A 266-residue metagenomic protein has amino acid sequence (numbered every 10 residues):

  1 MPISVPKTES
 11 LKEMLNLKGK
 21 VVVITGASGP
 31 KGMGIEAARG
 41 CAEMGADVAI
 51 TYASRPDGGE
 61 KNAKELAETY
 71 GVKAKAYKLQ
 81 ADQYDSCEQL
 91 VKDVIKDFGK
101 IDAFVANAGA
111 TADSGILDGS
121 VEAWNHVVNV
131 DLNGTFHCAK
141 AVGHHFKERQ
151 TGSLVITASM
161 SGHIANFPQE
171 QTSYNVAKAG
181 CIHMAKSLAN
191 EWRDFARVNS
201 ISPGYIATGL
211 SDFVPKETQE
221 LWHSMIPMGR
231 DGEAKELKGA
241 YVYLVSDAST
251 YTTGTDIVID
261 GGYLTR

Functional and structural regions predicted by a protein language model:
I3-E13, I164, L221, M228-R230 (+2 more regions): Short C-terminal tail/terminal secondary-structure segment of NAD(P)H-dependent dehydrogenase/reductase domains
N16-A49: Canonical Rossmann dinucleotide-binding motif of NAD(H)/NADP(H)-dependent dehydrogenases/reductases, specifically
V105, R193-R197, T252-G254: Short, small/polar-rich loop/turn modules that mediate ligand/substrate recognition or access, typified
G115-I116, S120-V128, S211, W222: Substrate-binding pocket helix/loop in short-chain dehydrogenase/reductase
A139, A177, A185: Active-site helix of classical SDR
H144, A189-D194, T250: Alpha-helical segment proximal to the catalytic Tyr-Lys
S159: Residue(s) in the substrate-gating loop at a strand-loop-helix junction that position the organic substrate next
